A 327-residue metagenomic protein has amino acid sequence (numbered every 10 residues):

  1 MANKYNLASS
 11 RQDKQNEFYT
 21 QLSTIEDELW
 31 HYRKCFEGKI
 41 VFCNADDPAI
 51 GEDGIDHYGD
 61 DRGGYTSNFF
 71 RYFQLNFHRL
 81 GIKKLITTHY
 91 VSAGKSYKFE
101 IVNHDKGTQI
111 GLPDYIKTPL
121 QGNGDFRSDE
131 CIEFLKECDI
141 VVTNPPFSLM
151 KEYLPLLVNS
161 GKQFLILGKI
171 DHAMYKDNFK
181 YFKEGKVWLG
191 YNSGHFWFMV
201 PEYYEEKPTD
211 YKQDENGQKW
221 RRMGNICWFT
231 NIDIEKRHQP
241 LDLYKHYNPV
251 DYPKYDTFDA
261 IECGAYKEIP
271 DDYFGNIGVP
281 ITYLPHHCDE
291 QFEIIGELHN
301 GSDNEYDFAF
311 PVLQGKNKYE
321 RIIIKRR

Functional and structural regions predicted by a protein language model:
M1-R327: Class I S-adenosyl-L-methionine-dependent methyltransferase catalytic core
